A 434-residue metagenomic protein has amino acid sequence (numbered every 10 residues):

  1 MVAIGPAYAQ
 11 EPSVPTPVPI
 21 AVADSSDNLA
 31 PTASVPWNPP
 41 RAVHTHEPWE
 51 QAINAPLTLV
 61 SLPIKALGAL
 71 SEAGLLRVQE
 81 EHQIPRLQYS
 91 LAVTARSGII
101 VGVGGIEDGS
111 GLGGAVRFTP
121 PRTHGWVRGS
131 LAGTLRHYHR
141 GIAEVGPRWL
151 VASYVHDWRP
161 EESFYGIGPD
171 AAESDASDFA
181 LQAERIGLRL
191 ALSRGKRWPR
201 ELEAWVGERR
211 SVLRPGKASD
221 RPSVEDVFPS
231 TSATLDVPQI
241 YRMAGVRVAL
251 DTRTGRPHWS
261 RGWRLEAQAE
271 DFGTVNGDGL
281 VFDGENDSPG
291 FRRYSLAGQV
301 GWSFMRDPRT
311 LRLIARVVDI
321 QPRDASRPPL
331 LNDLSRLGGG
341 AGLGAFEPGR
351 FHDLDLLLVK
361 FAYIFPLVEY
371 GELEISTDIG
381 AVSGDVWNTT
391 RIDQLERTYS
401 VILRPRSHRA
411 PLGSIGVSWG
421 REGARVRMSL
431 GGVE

Functional and structural regions predicted by a protein language model:
M1-G5: Bacterial N-terminal signal peptides
A7-E11: Boundary at the C-terminal end of the N-terminal hydrophobic targeting segment
P12-Y154, W158-S163, E201-E203, T234-S260 (+5 more regions): Outer-membrane beta-barrel initiation region
H44, P48, E72, L76-E80 (+4 more regions): C-terminal outer-membrane beta-barrel translocator/porin domains of Gram-negative envelope proteins and their
V103-G109, P120, L131-H137, P147-E162 (+11 more regions): Transmembrane beta-strands of outer-membrane beta-barrel pores
A132-Y138, D175-L181, T274-G290: Outer-membrane beta-barrel proteins
S153-G187, W198-E203, R209-R242, D333-L354: Surface-exposed coil loops of outer-membrane beta-barrel proteins
V246, V401-L412, E422-E434: Outer-membrane beta-barrel "beta-signal"
